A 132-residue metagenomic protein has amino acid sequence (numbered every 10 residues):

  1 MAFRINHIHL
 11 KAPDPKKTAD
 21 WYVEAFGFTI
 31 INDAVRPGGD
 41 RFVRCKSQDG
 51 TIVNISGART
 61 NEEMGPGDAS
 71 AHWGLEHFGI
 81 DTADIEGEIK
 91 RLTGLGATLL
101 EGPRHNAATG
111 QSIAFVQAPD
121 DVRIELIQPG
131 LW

Functional and structural regions predicted by a protein language model:
M1-A19, L75-I80, I127-W132: N-terminal beta-strand motif that seeds the catalytic metal site of vicinal oxygen chelate
A2, H9-I52, G94: Core segments of cupin and vicinal oxygen chelate
R4, G39, G74, G110: Exposed loop/turn and edge beta-strand positions of beta-sandwich/beta-sheet ligand-binding modules
N6, I31, E76, L100-E101: A short, local hydrophobic-aromatic micro-motif
P15, I85-E86: Residues at or immediately preceding the N-termini of alpha-helices
W21, E86-R91: Short amphipathic alpha-helices within nucleic acid-binding modules
T29-A69, V116, R123-P129: Conserved short beta-strand elements that form part of the metal-binding/catalytic scaffold of enzyme active sites
R44, I80, I89-W132: Vicinal oxygen chelate
